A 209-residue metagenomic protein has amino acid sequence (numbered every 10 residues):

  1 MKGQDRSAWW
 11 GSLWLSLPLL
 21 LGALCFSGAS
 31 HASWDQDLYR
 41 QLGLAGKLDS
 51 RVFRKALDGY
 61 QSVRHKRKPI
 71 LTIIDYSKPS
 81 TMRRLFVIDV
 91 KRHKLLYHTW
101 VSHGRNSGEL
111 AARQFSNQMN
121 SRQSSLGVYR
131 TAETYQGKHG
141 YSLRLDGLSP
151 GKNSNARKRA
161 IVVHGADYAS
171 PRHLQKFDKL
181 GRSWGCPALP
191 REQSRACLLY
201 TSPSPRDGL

Functional and structural regions predicted by a protein language model:
M1-W9: N-terminal secretory signal peptides that target proteins for export/translocation
G11-L19: Sec-dependent N-terminal signal peptides
L19-L20, S30: Cleavable N-terminal signal peptides
A32-W184, E192-L199: Cell wall/extracellular polymer interaction/catalysis modules
A188: Short aromatic/basic micro-patch
Y200-L209: Single conserved hydrophobic/aromatic residue that forms the stacking wall/gate of nucleotide- or nucleobase-binding
